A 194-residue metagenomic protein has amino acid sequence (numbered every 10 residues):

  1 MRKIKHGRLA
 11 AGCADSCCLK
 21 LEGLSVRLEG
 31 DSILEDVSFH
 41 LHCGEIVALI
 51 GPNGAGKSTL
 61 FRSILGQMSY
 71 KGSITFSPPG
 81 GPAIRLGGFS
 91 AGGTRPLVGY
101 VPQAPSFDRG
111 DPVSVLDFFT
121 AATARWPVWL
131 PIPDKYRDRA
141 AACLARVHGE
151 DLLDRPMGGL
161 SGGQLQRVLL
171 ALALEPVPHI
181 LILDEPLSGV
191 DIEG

Functional and structural regions predicted by a protein language model:
L19, L34-D36: Conserved structural motif at the start of ABC-family nucleotide-binding domains
I50-P52: The feature captures the beta-strand-to-loop junction immediately N-terminal to the Walker
L65: Helix-to-loop junction immediately C-terminal to a conserved catalytic motif
D134-L152: Conserved ABC ATPase "signature" region
P156-L160: Conserved ABC ATPase signature
V177: Conserved catalytic motifs of ABC-family nucleotide-binding domains
L181-E185: Catalytic Walker B motif of ABC-type/P-loop ATPase nucleotide-binding domains
